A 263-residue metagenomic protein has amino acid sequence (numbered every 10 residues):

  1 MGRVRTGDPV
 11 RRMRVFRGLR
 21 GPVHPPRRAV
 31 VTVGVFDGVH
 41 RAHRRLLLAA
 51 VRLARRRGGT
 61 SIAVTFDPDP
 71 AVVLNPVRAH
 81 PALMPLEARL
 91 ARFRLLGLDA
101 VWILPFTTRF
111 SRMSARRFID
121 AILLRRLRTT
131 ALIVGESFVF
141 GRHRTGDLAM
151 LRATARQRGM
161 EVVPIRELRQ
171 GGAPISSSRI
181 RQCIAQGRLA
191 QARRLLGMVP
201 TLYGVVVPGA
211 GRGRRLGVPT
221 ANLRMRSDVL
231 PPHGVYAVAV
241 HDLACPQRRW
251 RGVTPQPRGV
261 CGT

Functional and structural regions predicted by a protein language model:
G2-V30: Positively charged, low-complexity intrinsically disordered leader regions
P22-P85: N-terminal catalytic cores of NTP/NDP-binding nucleotidyl/phosphoryl-transfer enzymes
H40, F93, L132, A192 (+1 more regions): Residue-level signal for inorganic ion chemistry
P81-R89, M113-I119: Glycine-rich, highly charged phosphate/nucleotide-binding loops
P85-V101: A glycine-rich helix N-cap at a beta->alpha junction
R109-P219: Classical nucleotidyltransferase
G209-T263: Phosphate/ribose-recognition catalytic cores of enzymes acting on nucleotide-derived substrates
